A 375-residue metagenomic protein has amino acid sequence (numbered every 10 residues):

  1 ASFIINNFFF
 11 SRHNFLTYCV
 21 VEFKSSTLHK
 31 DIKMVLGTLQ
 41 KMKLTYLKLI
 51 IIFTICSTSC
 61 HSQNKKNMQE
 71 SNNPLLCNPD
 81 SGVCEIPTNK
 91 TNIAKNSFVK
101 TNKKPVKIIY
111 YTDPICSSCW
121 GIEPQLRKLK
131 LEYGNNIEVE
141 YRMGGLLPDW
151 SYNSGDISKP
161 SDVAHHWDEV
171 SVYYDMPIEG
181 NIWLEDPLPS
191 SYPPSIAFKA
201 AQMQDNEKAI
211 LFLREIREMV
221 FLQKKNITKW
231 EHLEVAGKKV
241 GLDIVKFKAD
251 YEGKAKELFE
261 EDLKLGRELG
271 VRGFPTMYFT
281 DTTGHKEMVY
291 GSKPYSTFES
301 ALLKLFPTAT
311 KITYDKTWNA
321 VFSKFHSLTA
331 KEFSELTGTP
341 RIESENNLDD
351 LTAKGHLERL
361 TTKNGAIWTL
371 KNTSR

Functional and structural regions predicted by a protein language model:
S2-F9: Extreme N-terminal basic, low-complexity initiation segments that serve as generic localization/processing leaders
K43-I52: Sec-dependent signal peptide recognition, specifically the positively charged N-region followed immediately by
T58-S59: C-terminal motif of bacterial Sec signal peptides marking the signal peptidase cleavage site
Q69-A94: N-terminal leader/targeting and pre-domain segments
L75-C84, L129, E218-R375: C-terminal cap of thioredoxin/glutaredoxin-like
N89-V106: A short beta-strand-turn-helix
Y111-P124: Conserved redox-active cysteine motifs that mediate thiol-disulfide chemistry, especially di-cysteine Cys-X(1-2)-Cys
E123-K224, K229-W230, A330: Structural alpha/beta surface segment adjacent to cysteine/selenocysteine redox centers across thiol/disulfide enzymes
